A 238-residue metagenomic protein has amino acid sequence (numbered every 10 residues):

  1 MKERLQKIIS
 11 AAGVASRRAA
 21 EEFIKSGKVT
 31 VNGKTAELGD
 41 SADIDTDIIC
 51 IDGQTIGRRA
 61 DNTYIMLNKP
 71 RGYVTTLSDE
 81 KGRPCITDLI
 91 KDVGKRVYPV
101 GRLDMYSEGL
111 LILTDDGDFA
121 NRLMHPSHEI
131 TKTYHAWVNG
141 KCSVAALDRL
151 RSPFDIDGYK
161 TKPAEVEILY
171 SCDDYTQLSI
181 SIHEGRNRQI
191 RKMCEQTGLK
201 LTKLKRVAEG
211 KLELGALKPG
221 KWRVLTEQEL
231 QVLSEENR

Functional and structural regions predicted by a protein language model:
M1-R238: Basic, flexible Lys/Arg- and Gly-enriched helix-loop patches that mediate nucleic-acid binding at interfaces with rRNA
